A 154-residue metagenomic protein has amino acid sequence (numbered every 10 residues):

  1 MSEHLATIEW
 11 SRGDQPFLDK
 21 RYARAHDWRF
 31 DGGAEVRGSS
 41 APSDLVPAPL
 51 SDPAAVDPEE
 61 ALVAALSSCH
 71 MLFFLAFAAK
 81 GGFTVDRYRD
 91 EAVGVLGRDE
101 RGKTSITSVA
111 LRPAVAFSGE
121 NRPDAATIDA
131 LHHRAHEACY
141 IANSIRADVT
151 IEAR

Functional and structural regions predicted by a protein language model:
M1-A64, L72-R154: Extended beta-strand/beta-hairpin segments
